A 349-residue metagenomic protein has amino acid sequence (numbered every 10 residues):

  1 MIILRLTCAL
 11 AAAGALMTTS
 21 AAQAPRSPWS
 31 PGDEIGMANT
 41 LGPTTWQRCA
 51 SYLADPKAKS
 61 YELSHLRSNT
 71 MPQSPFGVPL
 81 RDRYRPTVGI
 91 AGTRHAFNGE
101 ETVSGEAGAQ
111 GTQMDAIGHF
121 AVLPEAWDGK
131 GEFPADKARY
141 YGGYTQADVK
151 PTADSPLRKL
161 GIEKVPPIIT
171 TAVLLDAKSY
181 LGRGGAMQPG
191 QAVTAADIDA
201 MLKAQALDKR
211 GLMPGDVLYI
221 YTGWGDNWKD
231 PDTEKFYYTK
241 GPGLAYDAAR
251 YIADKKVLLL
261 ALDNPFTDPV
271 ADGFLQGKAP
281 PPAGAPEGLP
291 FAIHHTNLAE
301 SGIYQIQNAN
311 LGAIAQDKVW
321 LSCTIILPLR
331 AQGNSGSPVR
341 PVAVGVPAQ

Functional and structural regions predicted by a protein language model:
M1-I3: N-terminal secretory signal peptides that target proteins for export/translocation
R5-M17: Bacterial N-terminal signal peptides
T18-A22: Sec/Tat signal peptide C-region and signal peptidase I cleavage site
Q23-Q349: Active-/binding-site microenvironments in catalytic and ligand-binding cores
